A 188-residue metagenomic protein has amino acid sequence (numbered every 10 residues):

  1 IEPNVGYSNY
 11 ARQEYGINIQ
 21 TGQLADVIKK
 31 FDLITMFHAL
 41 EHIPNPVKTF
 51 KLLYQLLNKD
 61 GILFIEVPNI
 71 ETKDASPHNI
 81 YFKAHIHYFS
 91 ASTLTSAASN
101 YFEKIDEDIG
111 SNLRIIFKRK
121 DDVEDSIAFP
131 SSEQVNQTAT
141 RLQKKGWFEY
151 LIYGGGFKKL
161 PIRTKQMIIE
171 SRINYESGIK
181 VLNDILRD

Functional and structural regions predicted by a protein language model:
I1-F82, I86-N100, I115-R119: Conserved SAM-binding loop
A84, A91-I116, K120-D188: Rossmann-like AdoMet/SAM-dependent catalytic core
